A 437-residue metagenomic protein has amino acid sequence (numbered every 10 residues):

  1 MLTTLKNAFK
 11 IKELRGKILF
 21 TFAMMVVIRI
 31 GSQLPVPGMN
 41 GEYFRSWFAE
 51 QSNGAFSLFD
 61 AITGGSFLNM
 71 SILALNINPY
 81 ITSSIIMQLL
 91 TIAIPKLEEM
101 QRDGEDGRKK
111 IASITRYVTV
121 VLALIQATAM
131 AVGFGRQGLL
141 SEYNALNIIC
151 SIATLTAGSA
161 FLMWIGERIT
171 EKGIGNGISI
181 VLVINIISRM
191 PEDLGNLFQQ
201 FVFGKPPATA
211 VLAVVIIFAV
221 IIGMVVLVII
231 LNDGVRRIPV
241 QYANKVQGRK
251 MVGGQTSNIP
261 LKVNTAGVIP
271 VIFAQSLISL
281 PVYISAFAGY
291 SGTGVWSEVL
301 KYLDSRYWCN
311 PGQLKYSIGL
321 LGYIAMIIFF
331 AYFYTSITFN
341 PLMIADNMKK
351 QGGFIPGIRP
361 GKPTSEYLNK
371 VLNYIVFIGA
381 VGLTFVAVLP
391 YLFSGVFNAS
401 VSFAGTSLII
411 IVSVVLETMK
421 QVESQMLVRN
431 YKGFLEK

Functional and structural regions predicted by a protein language model:
M1-Q101, E105-K437: N-terminal cationic and glycine-rich segments that engage phosphates or anionic surfaces
